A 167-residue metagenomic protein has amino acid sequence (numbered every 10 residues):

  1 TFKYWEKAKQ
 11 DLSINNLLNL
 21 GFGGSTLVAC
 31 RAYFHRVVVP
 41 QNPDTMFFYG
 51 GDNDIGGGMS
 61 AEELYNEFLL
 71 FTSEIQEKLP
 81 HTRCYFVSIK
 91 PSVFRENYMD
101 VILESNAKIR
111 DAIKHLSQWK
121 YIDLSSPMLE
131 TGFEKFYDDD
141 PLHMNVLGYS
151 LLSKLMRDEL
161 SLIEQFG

Functional and structural regions predicted by a protein language model:
T1-N42: Serine-esterase "nucleophile elbow" of acetyl-processing enzymes
L12, Q41, L79, L116-S117: A structural signal for short coil/turn segments at secondary-structure junctions
N16-L18, R83, Q118-K120: Conserved beta-strand segments of alpha/beta enzyme cores
N19-F22, T26, G51-E62, P91-Y98: Surface-exposed cleft-lining segments at the edges of enzyme active sites
V38-F47, P80: Proline-aspartate-enriched helix->loop->beta-strand connector
Y49-N53, S73-E104, S125-T131: Active-site segments of SGNH/GDSL-like serine hydrolases that catalyze O-acetyl group transfer/hydrolysis on lipids
A61-F71, V101-N106: Charged helix-capping and loop-helix junction motifs
V93-G167: Catalytic His-Asp segment of secreted/periplasmic serine-dependent ester chemistry enzymes
